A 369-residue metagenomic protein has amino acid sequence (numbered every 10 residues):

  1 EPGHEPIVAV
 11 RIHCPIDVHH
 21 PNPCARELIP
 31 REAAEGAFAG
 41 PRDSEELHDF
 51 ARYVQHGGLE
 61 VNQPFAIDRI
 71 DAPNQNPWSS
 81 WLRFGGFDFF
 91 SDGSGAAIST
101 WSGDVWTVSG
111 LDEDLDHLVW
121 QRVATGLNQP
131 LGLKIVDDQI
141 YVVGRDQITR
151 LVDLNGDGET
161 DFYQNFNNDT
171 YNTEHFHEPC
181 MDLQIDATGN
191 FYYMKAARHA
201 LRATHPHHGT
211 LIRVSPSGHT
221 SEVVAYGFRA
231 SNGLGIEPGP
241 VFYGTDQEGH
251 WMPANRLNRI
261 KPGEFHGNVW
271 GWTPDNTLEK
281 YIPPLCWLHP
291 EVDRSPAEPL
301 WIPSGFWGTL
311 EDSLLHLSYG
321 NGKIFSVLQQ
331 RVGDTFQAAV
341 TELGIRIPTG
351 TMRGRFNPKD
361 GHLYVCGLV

Functional and structural regions predicted by a protein language model:
E1-H48: Extended acidic/polar, glycine-enriched regions that form or flank non-catalytic beta-rich accessory modules
A34-V369: Beta-propeller domains with acidic blade repeats across secreted/periplasmic ectodomains and cytosolic WD/CNH propellers
